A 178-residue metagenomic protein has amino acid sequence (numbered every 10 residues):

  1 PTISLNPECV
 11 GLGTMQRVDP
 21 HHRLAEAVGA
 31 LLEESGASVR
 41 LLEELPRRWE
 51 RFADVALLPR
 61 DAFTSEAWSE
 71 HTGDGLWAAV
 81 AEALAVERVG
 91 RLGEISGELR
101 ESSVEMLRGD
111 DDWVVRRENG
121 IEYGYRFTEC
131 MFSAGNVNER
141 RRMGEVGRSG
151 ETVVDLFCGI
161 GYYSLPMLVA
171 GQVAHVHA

Functional and structural regions predicted by a protein language model:
P1-A178: SAM-dependent transferase fold signal centered on methyltransferase-like domains, encompassing both Class I
